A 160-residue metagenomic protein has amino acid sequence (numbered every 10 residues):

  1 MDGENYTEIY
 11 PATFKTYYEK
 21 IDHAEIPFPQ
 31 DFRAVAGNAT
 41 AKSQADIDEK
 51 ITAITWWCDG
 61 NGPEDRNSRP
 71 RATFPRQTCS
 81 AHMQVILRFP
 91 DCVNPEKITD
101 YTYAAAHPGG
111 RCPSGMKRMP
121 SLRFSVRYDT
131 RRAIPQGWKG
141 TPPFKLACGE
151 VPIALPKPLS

Functional and structural regions predicted by a protein language model:
M1-R88, N94-S160: Primary mode marks residue(s) on the alpha4-beta5-alpha5 output face of response regulator receiver
